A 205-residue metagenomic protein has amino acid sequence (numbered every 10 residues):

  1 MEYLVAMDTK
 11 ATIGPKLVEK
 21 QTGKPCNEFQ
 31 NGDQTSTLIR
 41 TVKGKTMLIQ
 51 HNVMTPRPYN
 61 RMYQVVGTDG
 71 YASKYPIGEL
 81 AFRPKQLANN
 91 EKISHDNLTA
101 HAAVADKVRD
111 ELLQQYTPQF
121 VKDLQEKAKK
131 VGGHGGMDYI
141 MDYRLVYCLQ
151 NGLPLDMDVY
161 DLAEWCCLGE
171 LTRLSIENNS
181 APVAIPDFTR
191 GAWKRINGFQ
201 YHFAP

Functional and structural regions predicted by a protein language model:
M1-N60, Q64: Rossmann-like dinucleotide-binding domain that binds NAD(P)(H)
D8-A11, E79, T189-A192: Residue-level detector of flexible, active-site-proximal loop/helix-junction positions within diverse enzyme catalytic
Q21, L80-F82, Q200-H202: Short secondary-structure boundary/capping segments
T41, V66, A81-R83: A general beta-strand register signal
N52, I77-G78: Residue-level structural signal for beta-strand termini and adjacent loop
P56-G67, Y71-P76, Q86-P205: C-terminal helical cap and adjacent loop that interface with cofactors, partners, or active-site loops
